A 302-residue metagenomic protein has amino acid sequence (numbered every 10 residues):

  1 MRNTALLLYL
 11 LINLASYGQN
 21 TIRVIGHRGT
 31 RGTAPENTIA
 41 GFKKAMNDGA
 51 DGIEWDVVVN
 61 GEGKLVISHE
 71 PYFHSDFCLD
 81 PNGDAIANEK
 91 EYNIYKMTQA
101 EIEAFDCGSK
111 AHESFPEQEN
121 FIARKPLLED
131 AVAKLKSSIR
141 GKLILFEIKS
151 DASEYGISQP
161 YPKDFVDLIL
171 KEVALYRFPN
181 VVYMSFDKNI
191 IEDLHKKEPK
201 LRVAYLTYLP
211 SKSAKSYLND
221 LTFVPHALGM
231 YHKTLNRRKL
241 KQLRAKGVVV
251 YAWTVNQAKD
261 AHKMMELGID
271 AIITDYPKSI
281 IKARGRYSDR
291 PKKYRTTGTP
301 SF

Functional and structural regions predicted by a protein language model:
M1-T21, S301: Bacterial Sec-dependent N-terminal signal peptides
G18-F302: Phosphate-group recognition and catalysis centered on beta-loop-alpha active-site segments
